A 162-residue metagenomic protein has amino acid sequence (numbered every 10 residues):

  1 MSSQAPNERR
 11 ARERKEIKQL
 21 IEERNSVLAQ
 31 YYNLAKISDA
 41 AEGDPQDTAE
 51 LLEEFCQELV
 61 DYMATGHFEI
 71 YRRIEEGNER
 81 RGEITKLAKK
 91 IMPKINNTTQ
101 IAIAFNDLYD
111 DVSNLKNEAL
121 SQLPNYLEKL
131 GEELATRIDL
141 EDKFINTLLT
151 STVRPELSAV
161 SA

Functional and structural regions predicted by a protein language model:
M1-A135, D139-A162: Small-residue-biased structural context
